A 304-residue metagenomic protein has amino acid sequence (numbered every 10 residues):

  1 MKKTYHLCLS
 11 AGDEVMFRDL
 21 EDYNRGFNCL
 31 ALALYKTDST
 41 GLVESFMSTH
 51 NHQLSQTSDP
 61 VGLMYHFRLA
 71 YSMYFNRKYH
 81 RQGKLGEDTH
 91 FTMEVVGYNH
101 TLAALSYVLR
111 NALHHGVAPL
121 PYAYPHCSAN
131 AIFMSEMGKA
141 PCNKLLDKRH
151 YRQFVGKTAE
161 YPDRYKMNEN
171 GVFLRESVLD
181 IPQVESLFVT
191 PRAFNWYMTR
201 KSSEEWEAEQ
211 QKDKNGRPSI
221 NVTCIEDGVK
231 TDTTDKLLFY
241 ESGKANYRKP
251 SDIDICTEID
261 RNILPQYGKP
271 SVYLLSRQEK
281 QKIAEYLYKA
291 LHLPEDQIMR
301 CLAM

Functional and structural regions predicted by a protein language model:
M1-T49, Q56-M304: Short Pro-Cys-Gly-centered "Cys-loop" motif that presents a nucleophilic cysteine in a tight turn
